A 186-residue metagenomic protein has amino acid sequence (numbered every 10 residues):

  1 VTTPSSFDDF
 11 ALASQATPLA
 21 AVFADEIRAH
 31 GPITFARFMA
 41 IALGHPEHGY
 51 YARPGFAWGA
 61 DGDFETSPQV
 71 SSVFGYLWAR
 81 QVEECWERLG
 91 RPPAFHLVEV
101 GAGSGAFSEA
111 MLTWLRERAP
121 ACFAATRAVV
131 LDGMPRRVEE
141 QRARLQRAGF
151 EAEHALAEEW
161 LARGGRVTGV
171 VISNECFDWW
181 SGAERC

Functional and structural regions predicted by a protein language model:
V1-V100, S104-W160, G164-T168, R185: Rossmann-like AdoMet
V170-C186: A mobile, often basic/glycine-rich helix-loop segment that functions as the active-site lid/recognition loop
